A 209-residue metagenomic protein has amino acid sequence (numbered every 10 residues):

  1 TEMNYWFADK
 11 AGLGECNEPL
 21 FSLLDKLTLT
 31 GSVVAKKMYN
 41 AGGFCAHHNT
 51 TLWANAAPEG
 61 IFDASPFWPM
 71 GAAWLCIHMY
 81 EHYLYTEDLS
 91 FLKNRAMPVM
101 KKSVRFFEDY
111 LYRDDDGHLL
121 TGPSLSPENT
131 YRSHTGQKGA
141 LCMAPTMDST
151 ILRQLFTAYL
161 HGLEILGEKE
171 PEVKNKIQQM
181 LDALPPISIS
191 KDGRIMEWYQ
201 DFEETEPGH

Functional and structural regions predicted by a protein language model:
T1, A41-N94, E108-N175: The feature captures the catalytic groove of carbohydrate-active enzymes
E2-C45: Carboxylate/His-rich catalytic cores and anion/metal-binding grooves
A11-G12, T28, T50-L52, P123-N129 (+2 more regions): Short, flexible loop/turn elements at secondary-structure junctions
E15-E18, S90-N94, P98: Short, solvent-exposed positions on alpha-helices
S22-A35, P98-D114, M180-D192: Long, well-ordered core segments of solenoidal/helical folds
V34, F62-P69, Q200-H209: Anion-binding catalytic surfaces of enzymes that hydrolyze or transfer phosphate/sulfate esters
E172-H209: Long, low-complexity segments enriched in small/aliphatic residues
